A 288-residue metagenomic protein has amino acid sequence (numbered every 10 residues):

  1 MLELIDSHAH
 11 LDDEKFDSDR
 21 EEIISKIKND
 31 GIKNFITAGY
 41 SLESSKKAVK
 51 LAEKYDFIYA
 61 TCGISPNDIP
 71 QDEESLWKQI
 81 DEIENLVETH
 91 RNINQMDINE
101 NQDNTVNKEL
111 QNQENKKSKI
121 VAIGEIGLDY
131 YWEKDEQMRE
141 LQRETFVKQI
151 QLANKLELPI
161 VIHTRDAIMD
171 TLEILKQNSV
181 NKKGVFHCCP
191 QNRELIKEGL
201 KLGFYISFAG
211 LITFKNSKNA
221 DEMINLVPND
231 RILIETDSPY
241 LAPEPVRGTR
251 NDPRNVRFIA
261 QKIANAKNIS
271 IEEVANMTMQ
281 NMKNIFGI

Functional and structural regions predicted by a protein language model:
M1-I288: Mid-domain alpha/beta scaffold segments of enzyme catalytic cores
